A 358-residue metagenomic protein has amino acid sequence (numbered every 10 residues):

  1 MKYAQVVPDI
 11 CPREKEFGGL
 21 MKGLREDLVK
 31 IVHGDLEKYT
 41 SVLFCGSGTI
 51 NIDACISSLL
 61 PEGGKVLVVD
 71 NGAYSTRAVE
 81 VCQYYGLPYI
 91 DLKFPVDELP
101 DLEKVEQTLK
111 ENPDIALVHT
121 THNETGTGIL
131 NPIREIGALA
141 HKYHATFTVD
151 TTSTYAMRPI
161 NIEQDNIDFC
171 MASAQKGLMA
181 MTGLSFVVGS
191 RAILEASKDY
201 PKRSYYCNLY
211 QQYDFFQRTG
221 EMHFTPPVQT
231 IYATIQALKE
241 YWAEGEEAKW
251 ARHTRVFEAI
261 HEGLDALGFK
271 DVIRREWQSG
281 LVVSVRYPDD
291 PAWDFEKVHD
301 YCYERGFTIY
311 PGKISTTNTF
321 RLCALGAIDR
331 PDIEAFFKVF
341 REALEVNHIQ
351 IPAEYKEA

Functional and structural regions predicted by a protein language model:
A4-A54, A73, R77-V81: Conserved N-terminal alpha-helix of the aminotransferase class I/II PLP-enzyme fold
L60-T76: Conserved PLP-anchoring active-site segment centered on the Schiff-base-forming lysine
P100-A156, F169: Active-site phosphate-binding strand-loop segment of PLP-dependent enzymes
E163-Q175: Conserved active-site segment immediately N-terminal to the catalytic lysine that forms the internal aldimine
Q175-E262: Active-site C-terminal subdomain of aminotransferase-like
K270-Y301: Conserved PLP-binding catalytic core of the aspartate aminotransferase-like
F320-A358: PLP-dependent enzyme catalytic core of the Aspartate aminotransferase-like
